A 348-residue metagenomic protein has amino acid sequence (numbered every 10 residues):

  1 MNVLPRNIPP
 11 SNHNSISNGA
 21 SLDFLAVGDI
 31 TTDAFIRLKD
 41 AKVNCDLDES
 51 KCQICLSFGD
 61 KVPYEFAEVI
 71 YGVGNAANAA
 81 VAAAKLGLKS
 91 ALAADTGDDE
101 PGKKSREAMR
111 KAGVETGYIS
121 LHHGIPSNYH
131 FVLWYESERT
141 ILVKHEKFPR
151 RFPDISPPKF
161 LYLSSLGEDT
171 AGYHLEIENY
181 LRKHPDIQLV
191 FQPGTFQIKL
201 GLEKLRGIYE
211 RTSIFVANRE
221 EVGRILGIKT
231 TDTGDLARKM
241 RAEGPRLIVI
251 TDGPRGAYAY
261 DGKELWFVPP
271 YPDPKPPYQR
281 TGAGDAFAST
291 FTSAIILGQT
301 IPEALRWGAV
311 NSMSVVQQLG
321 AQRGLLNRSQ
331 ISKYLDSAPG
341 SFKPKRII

Functional and structural regions predicted by a protein language model:
N2-A91, K103, I348: Glycine-rich phosphate/adenosyl-contacting loop at the front of the ribokinase-like
N2-L25, I36, T230-I348: Conserved phosphate-binding/catalytic region of the ribokinase-like
F24, D154-I155, L205-I208: Structural alpha-helical scaffold elements that stabilize or flank donor/cofactor-binding regions in carbohydrate
L25, A91, Y162, L189-V190 (+2 more regions): Structural detector of well-ordered beta-strand residues that form the stable sheet scaffold of enzyme domains
D29-I30, L166, A286: Active-site metal-binding loops of divalent metal-dependent hydrolases
A108-I125: A glycine-rich helix N-cap at a beta->alpha junction
G117-L121, Y129-G172: Conserved phosphate-binding/catalytic loop of the ribokinase/pfkB sugar-kinase fold
E178-Q188, T195-F267: Conserved phosphate/ATP/ADP-binding segment of small-molecule kinases
